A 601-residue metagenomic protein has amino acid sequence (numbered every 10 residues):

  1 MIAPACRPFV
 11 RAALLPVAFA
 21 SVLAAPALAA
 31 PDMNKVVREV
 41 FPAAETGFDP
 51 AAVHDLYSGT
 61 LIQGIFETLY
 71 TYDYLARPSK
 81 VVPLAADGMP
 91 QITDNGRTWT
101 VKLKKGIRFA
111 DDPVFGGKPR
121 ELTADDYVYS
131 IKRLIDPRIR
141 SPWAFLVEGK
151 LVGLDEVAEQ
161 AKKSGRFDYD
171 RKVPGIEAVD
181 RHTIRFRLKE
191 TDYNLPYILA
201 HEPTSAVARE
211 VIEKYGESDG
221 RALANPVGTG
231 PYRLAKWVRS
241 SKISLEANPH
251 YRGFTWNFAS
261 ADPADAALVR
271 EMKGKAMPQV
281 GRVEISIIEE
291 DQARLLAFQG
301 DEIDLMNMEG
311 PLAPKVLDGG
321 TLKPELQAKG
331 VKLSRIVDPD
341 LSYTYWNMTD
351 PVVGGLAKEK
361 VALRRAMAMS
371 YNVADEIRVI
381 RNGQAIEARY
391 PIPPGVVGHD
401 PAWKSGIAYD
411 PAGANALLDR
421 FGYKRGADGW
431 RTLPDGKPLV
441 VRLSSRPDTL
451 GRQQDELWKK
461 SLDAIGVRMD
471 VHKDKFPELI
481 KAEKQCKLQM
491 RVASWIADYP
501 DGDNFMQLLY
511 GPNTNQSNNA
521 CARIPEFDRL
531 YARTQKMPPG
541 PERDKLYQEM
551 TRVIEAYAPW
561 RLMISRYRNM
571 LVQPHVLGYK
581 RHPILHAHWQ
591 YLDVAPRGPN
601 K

Functional and structural regions predicted by a protein language model:
I2-L15: Bacterial N-terminal signal peptides that target proteins for export
A12-A24: Bacterial N-terminal signal peptides
A25-A29: Sec/Tat signal peptide C-region and signal peptidase I cleavage site
A30, Y74-L75, P90, T98-T100 (+11 more regions): Extracytoplasmic/periplasmic ligand-capture domains
V36, F115, G153-D170: Surface-exposed intrinsically disordered loops and tails
V40-D94, V227: N-terminal lobe/hinge region of extracytoplasmic solute-binding protein
A43-L61, V82-A85, P113-G116, P142-W143 (+5 more regions): A structural "hinge/loop" feature
M563: Glycine-rich and polybasic anion-binding loops at the starts of cofactor/ligand-binding domains
